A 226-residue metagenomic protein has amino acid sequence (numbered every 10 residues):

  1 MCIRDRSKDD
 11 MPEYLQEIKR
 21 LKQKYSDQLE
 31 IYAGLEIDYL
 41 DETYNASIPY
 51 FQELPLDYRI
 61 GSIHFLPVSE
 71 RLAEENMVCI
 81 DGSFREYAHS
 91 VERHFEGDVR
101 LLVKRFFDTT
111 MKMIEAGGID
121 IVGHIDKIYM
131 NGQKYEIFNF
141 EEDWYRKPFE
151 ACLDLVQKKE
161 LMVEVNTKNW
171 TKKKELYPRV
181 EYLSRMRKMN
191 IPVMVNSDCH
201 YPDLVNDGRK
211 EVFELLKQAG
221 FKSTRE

Functional and structural regions predicted by a protein language model:
M1-I3: Short, small-residue-biased leader/transition segments that mark boundaries at the very start of proteins
D5-D9, H200: A short N-terminal beta->alpha junction/helix N-cap motif
D9-K158: Extended substrate/RNA-proximal surfaces in nucleic-acid metabolism proteins
I125, Y135-E226: Charged catalytic cores and adjacent phosphate/nucleic-acid-binding surfaces used for phosphate/nucleic-acid chemistry
